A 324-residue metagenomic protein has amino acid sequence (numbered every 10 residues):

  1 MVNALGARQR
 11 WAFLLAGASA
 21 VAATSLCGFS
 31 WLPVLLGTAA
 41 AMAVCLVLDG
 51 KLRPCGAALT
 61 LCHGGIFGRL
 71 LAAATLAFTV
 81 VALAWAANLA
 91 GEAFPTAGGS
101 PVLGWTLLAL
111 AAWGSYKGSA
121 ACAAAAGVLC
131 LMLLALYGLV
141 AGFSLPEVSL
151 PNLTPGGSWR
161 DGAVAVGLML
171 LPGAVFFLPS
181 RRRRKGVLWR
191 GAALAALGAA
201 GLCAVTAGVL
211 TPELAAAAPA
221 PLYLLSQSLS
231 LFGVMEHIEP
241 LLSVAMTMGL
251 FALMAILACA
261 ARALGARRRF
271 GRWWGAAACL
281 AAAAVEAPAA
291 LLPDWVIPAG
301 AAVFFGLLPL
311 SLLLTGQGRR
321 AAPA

Functional and structural regions predicted by a protein language model:
L5-L26, P33-L48, A72-T79, Y116 (+3 more regions): Hydrophobic, membrane-embedded alpha-helices of multi-pass small-molecule transporters
G6, V80-G91, L131-P155, T206-A207 (+1 more regions): Hydrophobic alpha-helical segments and their helix-loop junctions in multi-pass secondary transporters
A20-L103, L108-A109, L308: Membrane helical hairpin/interfacial module
G28, G91-P95, L107-L129, S180-R183 (+2 more regions): Membrane-water interface regions at transmembrane-helix termini and the short interhelical loops of multi-pass membrane
W31-L32, R269-G271, A283-A302: Extracellular/periplasmic helix-loop-helix junctions in multi-pass membrane proteins
G65-A72, L76, L129-S144, L194-C203 (+2 more regions): Small-residue-rich segments of transmembrane alpha-helices in multi-pass membrane proteins, especially helix faces
W85-A86, P101-V102, G114-S144, I297-P309: Membrane-interface loop-to-helix entry segments
V209-E239: Membrane-interface interhelical connector segments
